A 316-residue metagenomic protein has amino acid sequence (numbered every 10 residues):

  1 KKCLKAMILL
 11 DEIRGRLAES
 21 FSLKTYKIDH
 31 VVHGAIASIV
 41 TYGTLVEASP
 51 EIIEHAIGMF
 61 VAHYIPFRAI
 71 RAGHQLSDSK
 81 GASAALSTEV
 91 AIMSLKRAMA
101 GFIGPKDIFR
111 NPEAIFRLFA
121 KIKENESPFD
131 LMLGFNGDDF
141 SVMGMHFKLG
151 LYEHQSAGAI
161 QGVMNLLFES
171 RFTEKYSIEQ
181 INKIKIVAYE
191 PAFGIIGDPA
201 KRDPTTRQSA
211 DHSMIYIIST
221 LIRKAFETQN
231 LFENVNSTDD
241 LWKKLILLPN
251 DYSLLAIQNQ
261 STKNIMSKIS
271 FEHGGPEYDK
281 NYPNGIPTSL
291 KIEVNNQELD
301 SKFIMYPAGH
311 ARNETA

Functional and structural regions predicted by a protein language model:
K2-E89, M93, D107, P112: Glycine-rich, mobile lid/loop segments that gate access to catalytic sites or pores
A72, L76-E89, K96-A316: Terminal-appendage/accessory-domain detector
